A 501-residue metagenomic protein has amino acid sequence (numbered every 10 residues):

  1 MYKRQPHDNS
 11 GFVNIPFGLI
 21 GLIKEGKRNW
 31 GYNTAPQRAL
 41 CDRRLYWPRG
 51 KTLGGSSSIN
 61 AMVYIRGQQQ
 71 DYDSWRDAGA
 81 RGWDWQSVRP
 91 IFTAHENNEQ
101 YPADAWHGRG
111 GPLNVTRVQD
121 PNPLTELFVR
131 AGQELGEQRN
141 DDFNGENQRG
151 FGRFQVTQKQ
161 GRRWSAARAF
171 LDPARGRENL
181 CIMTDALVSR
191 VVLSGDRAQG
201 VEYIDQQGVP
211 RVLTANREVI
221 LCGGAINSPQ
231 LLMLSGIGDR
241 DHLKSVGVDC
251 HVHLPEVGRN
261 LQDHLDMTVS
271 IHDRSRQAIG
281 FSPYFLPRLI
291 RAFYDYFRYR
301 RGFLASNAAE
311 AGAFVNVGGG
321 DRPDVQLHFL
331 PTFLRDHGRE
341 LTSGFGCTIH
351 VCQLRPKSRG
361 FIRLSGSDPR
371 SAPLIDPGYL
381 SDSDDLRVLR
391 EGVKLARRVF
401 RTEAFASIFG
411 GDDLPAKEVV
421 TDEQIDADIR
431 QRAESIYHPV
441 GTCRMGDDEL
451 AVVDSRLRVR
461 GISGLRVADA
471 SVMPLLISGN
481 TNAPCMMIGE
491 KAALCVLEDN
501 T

Functional and structural regions predicted by a protein language model:
K3-T501: N-terminal redox-cofactor-binding region of secreted/periplasmic oxidoreductases
